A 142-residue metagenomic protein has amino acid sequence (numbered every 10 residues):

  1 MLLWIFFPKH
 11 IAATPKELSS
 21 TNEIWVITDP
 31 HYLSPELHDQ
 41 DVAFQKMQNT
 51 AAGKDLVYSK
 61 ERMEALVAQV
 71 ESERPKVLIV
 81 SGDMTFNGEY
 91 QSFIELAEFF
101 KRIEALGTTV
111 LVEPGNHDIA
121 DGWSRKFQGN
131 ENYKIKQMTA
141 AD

Functional and structural regions predicted by a protein language model:
W4-Y90: N-terminal active-site segment of His-dependent metallophosphoesterases
T14-K16, E95-D142: Extended active-site neighborhood of metal-dependent phosphoesterases/phosphodiesterases
